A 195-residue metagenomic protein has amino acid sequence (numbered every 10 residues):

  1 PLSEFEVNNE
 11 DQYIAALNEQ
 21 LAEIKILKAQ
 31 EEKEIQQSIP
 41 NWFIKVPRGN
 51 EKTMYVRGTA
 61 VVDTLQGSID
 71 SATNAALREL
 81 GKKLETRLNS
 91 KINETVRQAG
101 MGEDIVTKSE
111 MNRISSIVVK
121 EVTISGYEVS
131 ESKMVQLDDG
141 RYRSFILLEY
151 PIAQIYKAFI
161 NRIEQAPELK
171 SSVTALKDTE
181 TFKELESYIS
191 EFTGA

Functional and structural regions predicted by a protein language model:
P1-A195: Domain-level marker for long, solvent-exposed, non-transmembrane regions
